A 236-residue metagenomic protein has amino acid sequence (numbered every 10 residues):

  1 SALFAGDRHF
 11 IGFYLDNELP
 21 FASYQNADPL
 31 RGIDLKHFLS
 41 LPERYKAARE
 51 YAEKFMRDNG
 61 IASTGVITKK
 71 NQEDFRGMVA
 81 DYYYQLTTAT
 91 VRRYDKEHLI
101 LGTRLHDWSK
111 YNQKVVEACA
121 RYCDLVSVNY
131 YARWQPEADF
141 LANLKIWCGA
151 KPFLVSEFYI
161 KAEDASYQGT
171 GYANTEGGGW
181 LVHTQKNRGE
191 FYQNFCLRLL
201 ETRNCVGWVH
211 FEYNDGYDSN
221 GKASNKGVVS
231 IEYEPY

Functional and structural regions predicted by a protein language model:
S1-D7: Conserved, well-structured beta-alpha core segment at the onset of a catalytic domain
D7-E97, G102-K114: Polysaccharide-binding and catalytic clefts of secreted carbohydrate-active enzymes
F10-G12, D16-E18, S156-F158, T175-I231: Substrate-binding cleft of secreted/luminal carbohydrate-active enzymes
L19-Q25, S109-K110, A162-A165, D215-N220: Short catalytic/ligand-binding loop motif for oxyanion handling, primarily in non-cytosolic enzymes, centered on
P29-R49, F211-Y236: Aromatic-rich peripheral "rim/lid" segments of glycoside hydrolase catalytic domains that contact and position glycan
D74-A89, R93-G177, Q193-L197: Glycoside hydrolase catalytic-domain groove-lining segments
D81-Q85, A138, K186-E190, T202 (+1 more regions): Conserved structured core elements
